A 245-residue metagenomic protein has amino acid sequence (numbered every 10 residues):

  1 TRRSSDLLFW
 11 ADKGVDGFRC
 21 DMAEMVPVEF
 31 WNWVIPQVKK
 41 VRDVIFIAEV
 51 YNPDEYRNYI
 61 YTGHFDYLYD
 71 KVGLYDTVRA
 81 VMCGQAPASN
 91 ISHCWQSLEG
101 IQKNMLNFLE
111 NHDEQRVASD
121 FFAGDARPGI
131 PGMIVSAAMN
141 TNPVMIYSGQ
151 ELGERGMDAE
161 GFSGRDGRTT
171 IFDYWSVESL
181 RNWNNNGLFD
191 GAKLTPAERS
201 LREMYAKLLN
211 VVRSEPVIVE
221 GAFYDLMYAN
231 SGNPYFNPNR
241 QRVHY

Functional and structural regions predicted by a protein language model:
T1-S4: Short, small-residue-biased leader/transition segments that mark boundaries at the very start of proteins
D6-V26, N107, N111: Active-site groove signature of glycoside hydrolases
V15-R19, I45-I47, D66, N104-N107 (+1 more regions): Structural preference for beta-strand elements that scaffold enzyme active sites
M22-E24, A48-V50, S148-E151: A cross-domain feature marking catalytic cores of carbohydrate-active enzymes and several ubiquitous metabolic/repair
E24-V26, V50-N52, E110-D113, W175: Short, flexible loop/turn elements at secondary-structure junctions
V28-N32, P36-K40, I47-G84, R155-G164: Substrate-binding cleft/loops of secretory-pathway carbohydrate-active enzymes
T77-K103: Glycoside hydrolase catalytic-domain groove-lining segments
S89-N90, E99-M105, E110-N111, R116-Y245: Loop/helix patches that line or flank the sugar-binding groove of alpha-linked glycan CAZymes
